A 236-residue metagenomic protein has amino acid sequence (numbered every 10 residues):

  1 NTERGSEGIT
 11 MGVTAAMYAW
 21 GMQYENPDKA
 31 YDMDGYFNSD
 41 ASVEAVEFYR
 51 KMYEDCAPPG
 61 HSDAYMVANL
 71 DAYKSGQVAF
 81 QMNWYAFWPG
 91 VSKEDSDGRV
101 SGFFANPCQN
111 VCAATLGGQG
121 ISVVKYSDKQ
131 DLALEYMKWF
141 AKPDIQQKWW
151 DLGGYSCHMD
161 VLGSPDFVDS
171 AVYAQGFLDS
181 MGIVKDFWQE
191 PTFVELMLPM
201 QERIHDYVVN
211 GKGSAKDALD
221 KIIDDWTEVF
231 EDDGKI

Functional and structural regions predicted by a protein language model:
N1-D34, V78: Extracytoplasmic/periplasmic solute-binding protein
K29-S62, N106: Glycine-centered hinge/linker elements that transmit conformational signals in sensory and ligand-binding systems
G60-K74: Short helix-initiation/N-cap motifs at beta->coil->alpha
A79-N83, G102: Paired acidic/hydrophobic, glycine-rich loop segments that form the ligand-binding mouth/hinge of periplasmic-binding
Y85-G98: A ligand-binding cleft/hinge motif common to bilobed small-molecule-binding domains
D97, S101-F104, D151-E202, D206: Long, aromatic- and glycine/proline-rich binding clefts that accommodate carbohydrate-like moieties
L116-K129: A bilobed periplasmic-binding-protein/Venus flytrap-type ligand-binding module shared by bacterial periplasmic
M137-V161, D232: Periplasmic-binding protein-like
